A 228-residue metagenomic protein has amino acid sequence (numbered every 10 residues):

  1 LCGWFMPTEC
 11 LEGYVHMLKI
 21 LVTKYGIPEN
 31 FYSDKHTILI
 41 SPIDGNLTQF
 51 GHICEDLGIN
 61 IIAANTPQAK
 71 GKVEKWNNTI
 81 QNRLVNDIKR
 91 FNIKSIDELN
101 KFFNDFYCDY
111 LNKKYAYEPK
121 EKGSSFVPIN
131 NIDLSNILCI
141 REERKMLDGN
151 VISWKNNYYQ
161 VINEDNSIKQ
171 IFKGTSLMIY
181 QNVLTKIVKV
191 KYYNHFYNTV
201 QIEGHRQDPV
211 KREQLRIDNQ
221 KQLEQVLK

Functional and structural regions predicted by a protein language model:
L1-L99, V226-K228: RNase H-like DDE/DDD metal-dependent nuclease/strand-transfer catalytic core used by mobile genetic elements
F103: Internal catalytic or translocation cores that form aromatic/hydrophobic pockets or channels for amphipathic metabolites
C108-K228: C-terminal, beta-rich DNA-binding module of retroviral/retroelements integrases
